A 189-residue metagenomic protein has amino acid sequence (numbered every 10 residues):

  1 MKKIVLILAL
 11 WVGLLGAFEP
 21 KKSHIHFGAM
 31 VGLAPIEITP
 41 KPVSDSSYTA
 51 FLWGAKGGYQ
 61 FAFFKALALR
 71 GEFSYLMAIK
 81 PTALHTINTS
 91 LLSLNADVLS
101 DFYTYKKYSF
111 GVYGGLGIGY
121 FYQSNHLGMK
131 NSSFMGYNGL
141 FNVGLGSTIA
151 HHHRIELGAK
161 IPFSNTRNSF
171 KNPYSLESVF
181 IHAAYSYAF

Functional and structural regions predicted by a protein language model:
M1-K2, P20-K21, A55, G71 (+4 more regions): Generic cytosolic/nucleocytoplasmic N-terminal low-complexity/intrinsically disordered segments
M1-K22: Cleavable N-terminal export/targeting peptides
G16-G58, S178-A188: Short glycine/proline- and aromatic-enriched beta-strand/turn motifs that initiate or cap beta-hairpins
E19-F27, K65-L69, Y108-V112, H151-I155 (+1 more regions): Outer-envelope beta-barrel architecture signal
L33-P35, T49-H126, A184-Y187: Gram-negative (and chloroplast) outer-membrane scaffold detector with strong preference for beta-barrel transmembrane
P40-V43, S47, S74-L84, T89-L91 (+1 more regions): Predominantly the C-terminal beta-signal and adjacent terminal strand-loop region of outer-membrane beta-barrel
